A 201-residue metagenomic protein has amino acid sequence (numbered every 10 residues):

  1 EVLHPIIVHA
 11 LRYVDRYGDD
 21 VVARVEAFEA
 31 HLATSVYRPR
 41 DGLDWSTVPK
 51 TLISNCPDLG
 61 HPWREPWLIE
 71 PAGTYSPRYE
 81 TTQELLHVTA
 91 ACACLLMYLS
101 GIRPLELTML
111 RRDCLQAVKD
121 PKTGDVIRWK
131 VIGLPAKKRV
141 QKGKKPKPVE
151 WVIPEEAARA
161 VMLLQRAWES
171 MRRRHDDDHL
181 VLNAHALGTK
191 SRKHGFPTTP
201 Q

Functional and structural regions predicted by a protein language model:
E1-Q201: Extended, charge-enriched helical/coil interaction regions that scaffold DNA-processing and chromosome-maintenance
